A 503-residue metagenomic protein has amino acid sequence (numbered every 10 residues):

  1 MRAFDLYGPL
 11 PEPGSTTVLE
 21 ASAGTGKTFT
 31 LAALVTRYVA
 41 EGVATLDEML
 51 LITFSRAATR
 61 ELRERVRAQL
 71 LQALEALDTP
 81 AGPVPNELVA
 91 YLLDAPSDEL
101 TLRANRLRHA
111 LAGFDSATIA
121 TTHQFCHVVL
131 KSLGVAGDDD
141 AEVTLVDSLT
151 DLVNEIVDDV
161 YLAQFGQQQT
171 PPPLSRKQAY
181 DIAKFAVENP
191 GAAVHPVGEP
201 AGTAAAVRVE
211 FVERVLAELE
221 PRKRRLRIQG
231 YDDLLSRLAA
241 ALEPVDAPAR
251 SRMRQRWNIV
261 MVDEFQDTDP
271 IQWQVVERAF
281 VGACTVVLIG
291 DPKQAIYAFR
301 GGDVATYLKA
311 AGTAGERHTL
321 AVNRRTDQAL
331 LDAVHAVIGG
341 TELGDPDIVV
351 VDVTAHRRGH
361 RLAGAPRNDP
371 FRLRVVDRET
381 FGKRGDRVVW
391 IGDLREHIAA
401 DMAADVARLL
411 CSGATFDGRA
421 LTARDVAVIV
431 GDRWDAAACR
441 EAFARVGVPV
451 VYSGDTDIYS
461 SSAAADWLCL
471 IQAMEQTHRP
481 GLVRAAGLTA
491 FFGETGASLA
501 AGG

Functional and structural regions predicted by a protein language model:
M1-E64, A68, A141-D151, E155 (+5 more regions): Conserved motor-region signature of P-loop NTPase helicases/translocases
R2-A3, P9-L19, T53, L70-A217 (+2 more regions): Conserved ATP-dependent motor core of P-loop NTPases, especially the RecA-like helicase ATPase domain
L34, S97-A104, V207-V209, R237-A247 (+1 more regions): Short, motif-level signal for alpha-helix interfacial/capping segments enriched in acidic residues and aromatics/proline
V43, E75-V84, V245-P248, A414-A420: Short, glycine- and charge-enriched coil/turn segments that flank and shape catalytic ligand pockets
A117-H127, K177-A192, E210-R214, Q229-L234 (+5 more regions): Core structural elements
I119-C126, T150-V153, V157, R208-I259 (+2 more regions): Conserved helicase/translocase P-loop NTPase motor core
V129, L133, V160, Q164 (+8 more regions): Generic structural signal for hydrophobic core residues of well-folded globular domains
V194-H195, A501-G503: Short, intrinsically disordered, charge-balanced linker/junction segments flanking boundaries in proteins
